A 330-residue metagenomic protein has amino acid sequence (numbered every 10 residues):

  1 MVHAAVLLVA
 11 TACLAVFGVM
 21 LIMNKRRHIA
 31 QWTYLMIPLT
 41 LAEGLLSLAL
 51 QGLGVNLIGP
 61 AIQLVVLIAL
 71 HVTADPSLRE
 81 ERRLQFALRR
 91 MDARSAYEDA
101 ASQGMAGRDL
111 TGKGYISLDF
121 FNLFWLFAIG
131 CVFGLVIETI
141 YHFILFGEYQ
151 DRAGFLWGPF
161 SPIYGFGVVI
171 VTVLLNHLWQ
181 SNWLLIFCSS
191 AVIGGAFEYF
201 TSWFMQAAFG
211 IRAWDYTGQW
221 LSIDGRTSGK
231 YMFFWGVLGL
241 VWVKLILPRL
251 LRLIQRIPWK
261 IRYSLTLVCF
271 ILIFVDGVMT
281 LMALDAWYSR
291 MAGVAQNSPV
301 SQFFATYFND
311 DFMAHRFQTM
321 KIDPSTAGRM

Functional and structural regions predicted by a protein language model:
V2-M330: Aromatic-rich, lipid-facing transmembrane alpha helices and their immediate juxtamembrane interface loops in integral
